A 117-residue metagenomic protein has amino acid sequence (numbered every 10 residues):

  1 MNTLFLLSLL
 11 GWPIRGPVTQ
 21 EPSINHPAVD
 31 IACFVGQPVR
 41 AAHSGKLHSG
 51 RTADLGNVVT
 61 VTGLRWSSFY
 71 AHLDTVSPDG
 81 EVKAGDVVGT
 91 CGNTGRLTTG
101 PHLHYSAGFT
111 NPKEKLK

Functional and structural regions predicted by a protein language model:
M1-N2, K117: Short intrinsically disordered terminal tails
N2-L10: Hydrophobic alpha-helical targeting segments used for export or membrane insertion
I14-H43, H102: Short glycine/threonine/proline-enriched tight-turn/helix- or strand-capping micro-motif at secondary-structure
P22, V35, R51, D86 (+1 more regions): Sec/Tat-exported extracytoplasmic proteins
S23, G36, T52, L64 (+1 more regions): Solvent-exposed coil/turn segments that connect beta secondary-structure elements in extracytoplasmic/periplasmic
F34, R40, S77-K83: Residue-level recognition of short, solvent-exposed, well-ordered loop/turn junctions that link secondary-structure
A41-T75, T94-L103: Zn2+-dependent peptidoglycan hydrolase active-site motif and core
V59-T62, E81-K117: Conserved, short, structured surface segments that act as functional micro-motifs
